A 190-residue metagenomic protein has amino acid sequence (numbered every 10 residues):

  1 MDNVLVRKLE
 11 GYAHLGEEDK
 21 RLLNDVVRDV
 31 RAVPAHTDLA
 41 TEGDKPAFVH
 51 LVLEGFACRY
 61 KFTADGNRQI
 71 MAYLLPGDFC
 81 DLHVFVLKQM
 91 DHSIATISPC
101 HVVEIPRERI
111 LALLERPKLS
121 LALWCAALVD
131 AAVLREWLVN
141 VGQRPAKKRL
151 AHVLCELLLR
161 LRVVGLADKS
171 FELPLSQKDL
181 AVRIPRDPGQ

Functional and structural regions predicted by a protein language model:
M1-A35, F79-C80, V84-L87: Cyclic nucleotide-binding regulatory module and flanking cytosolic helices
L5-V6, V133-V139: Short, Lys/Arg-enriched N-terminal segment that forms or immediately precedes the first helix of a structured domain
R31, H50, A72, A95 (+3 more regions): Residues that recognize and position ribonucleotide moieties
T37-P99: Cyclic nucleotide-binding regulatory domains
A72-E136: Cyclic-nucleotide recognition modules
L128, A132, A151-L159: Amphipathic, well-packed alpha-helical segments that form the structural scaffold of globular domains
G142, A146-R149, V153, S176: N-terminal positioning helix adjacent to the helix-turn-helix/winged-helix DNA-binding module
L159-Q190: Phosphate-/nucleic-acid-contacting segments
